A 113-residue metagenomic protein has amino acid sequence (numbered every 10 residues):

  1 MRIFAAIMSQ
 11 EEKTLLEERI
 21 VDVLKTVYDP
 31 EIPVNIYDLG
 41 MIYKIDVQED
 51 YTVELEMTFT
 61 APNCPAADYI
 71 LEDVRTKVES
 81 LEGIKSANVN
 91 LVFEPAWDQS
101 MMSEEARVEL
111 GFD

Functional and structural regions predicted by a protein language model:
R2-D113: Domain-level signature for proteins that mediate thiol-based redox and metal-cofactor handling
